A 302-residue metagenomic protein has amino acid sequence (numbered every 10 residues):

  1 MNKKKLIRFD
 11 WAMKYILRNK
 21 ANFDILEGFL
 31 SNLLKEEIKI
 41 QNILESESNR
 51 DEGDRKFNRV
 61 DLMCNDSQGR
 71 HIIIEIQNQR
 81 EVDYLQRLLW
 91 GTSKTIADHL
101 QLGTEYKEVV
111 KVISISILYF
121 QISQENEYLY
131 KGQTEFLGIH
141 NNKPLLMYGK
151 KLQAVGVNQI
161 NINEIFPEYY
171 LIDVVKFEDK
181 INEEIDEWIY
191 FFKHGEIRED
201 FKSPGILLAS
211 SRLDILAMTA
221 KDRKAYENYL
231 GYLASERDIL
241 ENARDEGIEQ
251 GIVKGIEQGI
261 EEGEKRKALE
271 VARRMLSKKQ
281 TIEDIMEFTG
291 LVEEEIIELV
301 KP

Functional and structural regions predicted by a protein language model:
M1-P302: Elongated, amphipathic alpha-helical interaction scaffolds
